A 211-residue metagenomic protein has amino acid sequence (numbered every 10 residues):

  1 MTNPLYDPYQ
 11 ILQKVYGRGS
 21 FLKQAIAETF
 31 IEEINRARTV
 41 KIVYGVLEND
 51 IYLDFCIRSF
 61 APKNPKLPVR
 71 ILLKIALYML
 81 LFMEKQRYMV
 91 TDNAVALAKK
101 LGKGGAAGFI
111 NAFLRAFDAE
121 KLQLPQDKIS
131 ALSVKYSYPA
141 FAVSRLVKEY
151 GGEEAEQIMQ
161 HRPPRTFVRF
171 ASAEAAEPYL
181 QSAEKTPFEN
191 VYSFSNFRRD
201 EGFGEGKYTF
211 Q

Functional and structural regions predicted by a protein language model:
M1-Q211: S-adenosylmethionine
